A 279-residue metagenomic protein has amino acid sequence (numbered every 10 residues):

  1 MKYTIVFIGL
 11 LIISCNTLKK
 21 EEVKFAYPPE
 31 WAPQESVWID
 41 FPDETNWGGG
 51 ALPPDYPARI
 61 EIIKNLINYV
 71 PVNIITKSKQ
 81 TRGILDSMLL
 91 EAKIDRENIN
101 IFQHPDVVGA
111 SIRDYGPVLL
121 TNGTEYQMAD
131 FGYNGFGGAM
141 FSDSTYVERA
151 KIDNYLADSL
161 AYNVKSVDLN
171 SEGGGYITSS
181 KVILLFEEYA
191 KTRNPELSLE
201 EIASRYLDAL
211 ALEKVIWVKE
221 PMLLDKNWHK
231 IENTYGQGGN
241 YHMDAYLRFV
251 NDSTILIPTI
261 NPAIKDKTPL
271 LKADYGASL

Functional and structural regions predicted by a protein language model:
I5-I12: Bacterial N-terminal signal peptides
K19-L279: The feature marks the mature, well-folded catalytic cores of soluble enzymes
